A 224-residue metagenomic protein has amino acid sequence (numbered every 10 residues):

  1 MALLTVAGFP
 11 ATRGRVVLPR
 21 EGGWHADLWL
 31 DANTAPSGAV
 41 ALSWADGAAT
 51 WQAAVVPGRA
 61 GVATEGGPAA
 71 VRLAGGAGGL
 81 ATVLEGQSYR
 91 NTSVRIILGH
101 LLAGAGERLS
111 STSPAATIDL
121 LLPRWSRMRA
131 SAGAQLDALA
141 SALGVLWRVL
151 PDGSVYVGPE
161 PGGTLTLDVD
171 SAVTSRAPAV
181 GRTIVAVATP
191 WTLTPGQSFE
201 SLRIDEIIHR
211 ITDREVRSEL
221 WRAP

Functional and structural regions predicted by a protein language model:
M1-V83, G181-I184, T192, E206-R217 (+1 more regions): Assembly/oligomerization scaffold segments
A2-G8, G14-V17, T82-T92, P159-S198: Surface-exposed, non-catalytic interaction/assembly patches
D46, L150, F199-S201, T212: Acidic surface patches and DE-rich sequence motifs
P68, G75-G78, S113-R182: Short beta-strand-centered interaction patches in the first periplasmic/extracellular domains of large envelope
N91-G104, R127-S141, L193: Polar, S/T/G-rich
E107: Catalytic phosphate/metal-binding cores of nucleic-acid and nucleotide-processing enzymes, i.e., regions that mediate
T112, R127-R129, Y156, G181-V187 (+3 more regions): A structural signal for the main folded, soluble domain(s) of proteins
P159, W221-P224: Short beta-strand-to-coil "C-cap" segments at the C-terminal boundary of structured domains/repeats, marking
